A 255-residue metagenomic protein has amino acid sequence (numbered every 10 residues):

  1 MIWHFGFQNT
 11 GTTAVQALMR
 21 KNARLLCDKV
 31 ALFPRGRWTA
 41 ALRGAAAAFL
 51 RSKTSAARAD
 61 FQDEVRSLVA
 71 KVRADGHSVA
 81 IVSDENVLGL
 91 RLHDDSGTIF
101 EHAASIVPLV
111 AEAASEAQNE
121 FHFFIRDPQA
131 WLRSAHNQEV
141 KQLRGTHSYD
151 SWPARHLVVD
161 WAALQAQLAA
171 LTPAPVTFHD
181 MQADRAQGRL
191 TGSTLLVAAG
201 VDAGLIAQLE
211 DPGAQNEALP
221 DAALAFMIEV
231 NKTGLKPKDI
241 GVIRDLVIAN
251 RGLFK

Functional and structural regions predicted by a protein language model:
M1-K255: Anion-recognition interface
